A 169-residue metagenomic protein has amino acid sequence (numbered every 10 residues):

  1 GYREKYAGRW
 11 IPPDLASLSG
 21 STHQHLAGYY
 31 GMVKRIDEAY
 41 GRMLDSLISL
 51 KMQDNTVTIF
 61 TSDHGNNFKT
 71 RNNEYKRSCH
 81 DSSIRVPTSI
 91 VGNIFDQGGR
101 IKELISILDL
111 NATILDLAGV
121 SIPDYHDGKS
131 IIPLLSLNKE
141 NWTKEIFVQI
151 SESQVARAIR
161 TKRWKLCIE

Functional and structural regions predicted by a protein language model:
G1-H25, N67-N73: Active-site His/acidic residue clusters
R3, Y30-V33, D37-I48, N111-L115 (+3 more regions): Non-transmembrane alpha-helical segments in soluble domains of secreted/periplasmic/extracellular proteins
P13-T56: A long, amphipathic alpha-helix that forms part of the scaffold/cap immediately adjacent to metal-dependent active
L18-V33, Y75, F95-I105, A118-I122: Active-site rim elements
A27-Y30, K34-G41, I84, I105-A112 (+2 more regions): A structural signal for well-ordered alpha-helical segments within the folded catalytic domains of diverse enzymes
D45-G99, S106, V155: Histidine-centered active-site microenvironments of extracellular/periplasmic hydrolases and transferases
H64-T70, D96, L108-N111, D116-E169: C-terminal cap/loop subdomain of S1 sulfatases and analogous C-terminal strand-loop tails that border
